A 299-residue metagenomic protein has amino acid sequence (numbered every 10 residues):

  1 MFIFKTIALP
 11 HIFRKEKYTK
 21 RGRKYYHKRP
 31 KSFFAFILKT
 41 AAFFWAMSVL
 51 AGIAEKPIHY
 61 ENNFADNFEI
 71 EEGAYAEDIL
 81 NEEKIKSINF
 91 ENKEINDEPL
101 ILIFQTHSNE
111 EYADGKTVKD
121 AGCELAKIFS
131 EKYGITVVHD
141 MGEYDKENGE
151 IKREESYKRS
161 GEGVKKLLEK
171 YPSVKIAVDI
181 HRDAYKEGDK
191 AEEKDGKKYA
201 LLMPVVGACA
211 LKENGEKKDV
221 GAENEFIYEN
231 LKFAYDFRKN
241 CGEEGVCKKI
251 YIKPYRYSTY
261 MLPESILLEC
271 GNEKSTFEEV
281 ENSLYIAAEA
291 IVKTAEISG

Functional and structural regions predicted by a protein language model:
M1-F34: N-terminal Lys/Arg-rich, disordered targeting/topogenic segments
R21-Y25, R29, F43-L100: N-terminal, intrinsically disordered, polar/charged segments of Gram-positive cell-envelope systems that serve as
N92-E154: Active-site histidine-acidic residue metal-binding/catalytic motifs, centered on HxH/HExxH-like signatures
S108-E111, E143-E147, R182-E187, A208-K212 (+2 more regions): Solvent-exposed loop/turn segments at secondary-structure junctions within structured extracellular/periplasmic domains
S108-V118, K146-E155, V164-K165, K190-E192 (+2 more regions): Second-shell loop/turn segments in exported
G163, L167-E216: Active-site microenvironments of hydrolase-like enzyme catalytic domains
E225-I252: Active-site-adjacent substrate-binding region of metalloamidase/peptidase-like peptide-processing proteins
V246-G299: Active-site-adjacent mobile loop/cap segments within catalytic or ligand-binding domains
